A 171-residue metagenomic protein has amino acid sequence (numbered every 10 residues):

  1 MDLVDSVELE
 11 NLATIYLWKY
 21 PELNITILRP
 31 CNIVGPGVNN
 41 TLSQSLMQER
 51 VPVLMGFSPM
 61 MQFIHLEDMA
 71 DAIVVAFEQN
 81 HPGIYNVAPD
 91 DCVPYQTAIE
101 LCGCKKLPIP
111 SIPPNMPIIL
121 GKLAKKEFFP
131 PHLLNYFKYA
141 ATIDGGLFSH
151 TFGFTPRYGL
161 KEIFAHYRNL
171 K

Functional and structural regions predicted by a protein language model:
M1, S43-D68: A conserved pocket-lining segment of Rossmann-fold NAD(P)-dependent short-chain dehydrogenase/reductase
M1-T26: Active-site Tyr-X1-5-Lys
V7, P21-L23, V34-Q44, V75-Y85 (+1 more regions): Glycine/proline-rich active-site loop of Rossmann-fold NAD(P)-dependent oxidoreductases
I27, F57-A70, F77, I84 (+2 more regions): Conserved loop-to-helix N-cap of the C-terminal "lid" that shapes the substrate pocket in Rossmann-like
P30: Active-site loop/turn elements of alpha/beta-hydrolase fold enzymes, especially the short glycine-/histidine-rich
G37, M60, Y139-A140: Glycine/small-residue-rich pyrophosphate-binding loop that anchors the diphosphate of NDP-sugar donors
A70-H132, G145, K161, A165: Mid/C-terminal beta-alpha module of Rossmann-like enzyme folds, strongest in SDR-family dehydrogenases/epimerases
S149-H150, T155-K171: Amphipathic terminal alpha-helices
